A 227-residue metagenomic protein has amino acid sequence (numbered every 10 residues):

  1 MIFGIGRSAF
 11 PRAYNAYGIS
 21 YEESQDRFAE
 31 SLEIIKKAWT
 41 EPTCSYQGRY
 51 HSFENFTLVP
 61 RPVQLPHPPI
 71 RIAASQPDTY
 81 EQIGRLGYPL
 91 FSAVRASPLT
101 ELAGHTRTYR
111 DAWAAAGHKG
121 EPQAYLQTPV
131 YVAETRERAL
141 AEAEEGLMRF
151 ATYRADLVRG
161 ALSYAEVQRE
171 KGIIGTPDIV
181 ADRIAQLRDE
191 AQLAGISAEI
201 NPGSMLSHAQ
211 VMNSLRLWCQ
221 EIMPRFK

Functional and structural regions predicted by a protein language model:
M1-K227: Active-site-adjacent structural elements that line small-molecule/cofactor binding pockets in enzymes
